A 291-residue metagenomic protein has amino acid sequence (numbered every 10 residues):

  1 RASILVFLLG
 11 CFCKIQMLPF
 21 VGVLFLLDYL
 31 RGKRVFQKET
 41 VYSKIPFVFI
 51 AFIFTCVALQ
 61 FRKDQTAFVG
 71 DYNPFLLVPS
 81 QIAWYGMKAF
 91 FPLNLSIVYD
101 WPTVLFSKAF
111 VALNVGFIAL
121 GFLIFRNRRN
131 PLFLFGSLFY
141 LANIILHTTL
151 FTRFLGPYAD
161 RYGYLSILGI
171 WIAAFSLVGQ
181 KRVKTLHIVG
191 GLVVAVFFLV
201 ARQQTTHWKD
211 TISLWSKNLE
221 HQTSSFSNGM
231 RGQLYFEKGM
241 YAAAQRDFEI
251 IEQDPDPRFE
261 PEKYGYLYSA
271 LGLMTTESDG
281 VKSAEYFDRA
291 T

Functional and structural regions predicted by a protein language model:
R1-A243, E249-I250, P255, F259-G265 (+1 more regions): Polytopic membrane enzymes that build or remodel cell-surface glycoconjugates and lipids
T276-V281: Alpha-helical linker/edge segments of TPR/alpha-solenoid repeat scaffolds and analogous pre-/post-domain helices
